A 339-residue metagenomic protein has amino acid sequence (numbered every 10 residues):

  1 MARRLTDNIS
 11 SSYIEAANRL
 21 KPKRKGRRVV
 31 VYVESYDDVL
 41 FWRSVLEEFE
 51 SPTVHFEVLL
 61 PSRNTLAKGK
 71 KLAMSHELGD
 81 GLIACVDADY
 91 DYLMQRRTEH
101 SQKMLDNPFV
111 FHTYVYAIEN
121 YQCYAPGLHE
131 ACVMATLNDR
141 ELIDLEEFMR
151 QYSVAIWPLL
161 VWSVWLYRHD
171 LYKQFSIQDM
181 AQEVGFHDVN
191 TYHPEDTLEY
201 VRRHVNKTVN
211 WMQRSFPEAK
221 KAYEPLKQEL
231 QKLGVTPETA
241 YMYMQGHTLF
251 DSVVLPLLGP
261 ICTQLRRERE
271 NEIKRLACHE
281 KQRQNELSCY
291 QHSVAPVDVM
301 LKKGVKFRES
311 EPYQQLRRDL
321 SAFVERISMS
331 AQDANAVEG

Functional and structural regions predicted by a protein language model:
M1-G339: Acidic, divalent-metal-binding catalytic cores of TOPRIM and closely related two-metal-ion phosphodiester/pyrophosphate
